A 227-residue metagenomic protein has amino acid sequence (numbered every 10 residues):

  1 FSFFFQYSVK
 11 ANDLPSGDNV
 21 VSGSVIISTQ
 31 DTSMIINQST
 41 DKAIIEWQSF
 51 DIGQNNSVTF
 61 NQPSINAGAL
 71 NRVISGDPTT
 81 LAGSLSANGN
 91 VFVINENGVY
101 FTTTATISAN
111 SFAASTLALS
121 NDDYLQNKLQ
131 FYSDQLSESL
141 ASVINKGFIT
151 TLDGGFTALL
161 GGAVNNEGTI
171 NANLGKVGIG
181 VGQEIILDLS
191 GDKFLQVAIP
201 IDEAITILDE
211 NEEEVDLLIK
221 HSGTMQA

Functional and structural regions predicted by a protein language model:
F1-A227: Extracellular and secretory-pathway beta-repeat/beta-biased strand scaffolds
